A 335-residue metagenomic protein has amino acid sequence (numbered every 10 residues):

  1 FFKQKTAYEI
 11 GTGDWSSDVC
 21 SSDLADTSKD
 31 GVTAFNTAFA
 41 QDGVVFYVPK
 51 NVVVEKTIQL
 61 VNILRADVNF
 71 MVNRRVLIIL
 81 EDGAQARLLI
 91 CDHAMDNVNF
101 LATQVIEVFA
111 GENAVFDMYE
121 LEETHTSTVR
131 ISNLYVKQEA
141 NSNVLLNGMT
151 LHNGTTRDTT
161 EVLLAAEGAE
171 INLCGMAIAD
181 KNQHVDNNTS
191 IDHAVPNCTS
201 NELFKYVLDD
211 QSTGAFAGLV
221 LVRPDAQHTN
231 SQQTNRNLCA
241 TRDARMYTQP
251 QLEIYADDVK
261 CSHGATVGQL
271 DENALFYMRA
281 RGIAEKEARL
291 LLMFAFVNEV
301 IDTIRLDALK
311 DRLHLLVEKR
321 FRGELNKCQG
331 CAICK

Functional and structural regions predicted by a protein language model:
F1-V19: Single conserved hydrophobic/aromatic residue that forms the stacking wall/gate of nucleotide- or nucleobase-binding
S16-F276, A280-I283, V297, I301-G330 (+1 more regions): Conserved beta-strand/loop scaffold segments within soluble protein domains that form the structured core and edges
